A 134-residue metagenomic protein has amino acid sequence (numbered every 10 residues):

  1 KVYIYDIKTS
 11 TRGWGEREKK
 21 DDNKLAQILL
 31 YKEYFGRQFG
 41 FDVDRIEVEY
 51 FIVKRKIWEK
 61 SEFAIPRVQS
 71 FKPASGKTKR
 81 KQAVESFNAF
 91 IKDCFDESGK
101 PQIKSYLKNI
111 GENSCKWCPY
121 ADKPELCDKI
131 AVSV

Functional and structural regions predicted by a protein language model:
K1-L29: Non-catalytic protein-protein interaction segments used by genome-maintenance enzymes to assemble and couple activities
E33-V134: Metal-dependent nuclease catalytic regions and adjoining charged, substrate-binding loops involved in nucleic-acid end
